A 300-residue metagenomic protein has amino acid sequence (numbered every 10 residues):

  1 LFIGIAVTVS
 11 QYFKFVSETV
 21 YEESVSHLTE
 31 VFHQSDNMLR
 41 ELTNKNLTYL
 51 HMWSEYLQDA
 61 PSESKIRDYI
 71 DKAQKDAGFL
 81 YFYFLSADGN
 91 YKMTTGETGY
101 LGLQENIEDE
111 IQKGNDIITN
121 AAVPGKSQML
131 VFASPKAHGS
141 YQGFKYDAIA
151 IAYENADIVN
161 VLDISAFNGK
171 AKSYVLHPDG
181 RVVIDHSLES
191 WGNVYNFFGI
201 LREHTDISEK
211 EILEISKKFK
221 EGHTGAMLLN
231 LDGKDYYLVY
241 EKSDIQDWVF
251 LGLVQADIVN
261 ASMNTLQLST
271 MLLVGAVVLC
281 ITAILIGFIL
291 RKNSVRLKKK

Functional and structural regions predicted by a protein language model:
L1-E18, L272-F288: Extreme N-terminal signal-anchor transmembrane helix of membrane signaling/transducer proteins, especially in bacteria
F2-S62: Juxtamembrane extracytoplasmic/periplasmic/luminal helical "stalk" adjacent to the first N-terminal
E18-E22, L268, L290-K300: Cytosolic signal-transmission helices at domain junctions
H51, Y81-Y83, K172-Y174: Conserved beta-strand cores of small sensory beta-sandwich domains that regulate signal transduction, primarily PAS/PAC
S62-G78, A148-G199: Solvent-exposed, extracytoplasmic
R67-Y69, T94-P124, S190-L228: Extracytoplasmic/periplasmic sensor domains and loops in membrane signaling proteins
D76-Y83, D88-S165: Extracytoplasmic/periplasmic ligand-binding sensor regions of membrane-associated signaling proteins
S140, L201-M271: Extracellular/periplasmic juxtamembrane segments that couple receptor/chemosensory ectodomains to their
